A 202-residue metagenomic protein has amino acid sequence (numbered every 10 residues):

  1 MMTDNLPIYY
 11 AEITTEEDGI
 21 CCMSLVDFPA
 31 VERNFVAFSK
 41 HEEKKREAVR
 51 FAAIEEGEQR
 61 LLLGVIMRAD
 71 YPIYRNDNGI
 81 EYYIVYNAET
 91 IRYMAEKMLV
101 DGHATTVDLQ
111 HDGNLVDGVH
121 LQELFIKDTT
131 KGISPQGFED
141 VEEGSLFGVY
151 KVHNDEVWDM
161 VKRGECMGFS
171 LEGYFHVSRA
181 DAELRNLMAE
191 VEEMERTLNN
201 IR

Functional and structural regions predicted by a protein language model:
M1-I201: Signature of dsDNA virion morphogenesis modules
